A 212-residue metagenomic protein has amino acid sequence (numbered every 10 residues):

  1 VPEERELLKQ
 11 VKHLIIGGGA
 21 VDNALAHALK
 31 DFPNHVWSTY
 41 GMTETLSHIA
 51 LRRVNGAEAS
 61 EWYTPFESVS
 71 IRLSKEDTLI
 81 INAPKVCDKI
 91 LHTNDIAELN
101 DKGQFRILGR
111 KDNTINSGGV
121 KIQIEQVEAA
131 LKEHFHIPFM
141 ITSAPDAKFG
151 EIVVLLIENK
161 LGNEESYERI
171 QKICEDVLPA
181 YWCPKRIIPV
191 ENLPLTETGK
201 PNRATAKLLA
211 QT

Functional and structural regions predicted by a protein language model:
P2-A57: Gly/Ser/Thr-rich phosphate-binding loop
W37-E44, Y63-P65, T142-P145: Beta-strand->loop->alpha-helix junctions that form or flank phosphate-binding loops in nucleotide-handling enzymes
S70-H92, I96-E98, Q104, V154 (+1 more regions): AMP-binding/adenylate-forming core of the ANL superfamily
I80, R106-L108, T196, N202: Generic structural signal for well-ordered beta-strand positions
I96-W182: AMP-binding/adenylate-forming catalytic core of the ANL superfamily
L178-K200: AMP-binding/adenylate-forming catalytic domain of the ANL superfamily
K200-T212: Phosphopantetheine-dependent thiolation modules in NRPS/PKS and related acyl-activating systems
